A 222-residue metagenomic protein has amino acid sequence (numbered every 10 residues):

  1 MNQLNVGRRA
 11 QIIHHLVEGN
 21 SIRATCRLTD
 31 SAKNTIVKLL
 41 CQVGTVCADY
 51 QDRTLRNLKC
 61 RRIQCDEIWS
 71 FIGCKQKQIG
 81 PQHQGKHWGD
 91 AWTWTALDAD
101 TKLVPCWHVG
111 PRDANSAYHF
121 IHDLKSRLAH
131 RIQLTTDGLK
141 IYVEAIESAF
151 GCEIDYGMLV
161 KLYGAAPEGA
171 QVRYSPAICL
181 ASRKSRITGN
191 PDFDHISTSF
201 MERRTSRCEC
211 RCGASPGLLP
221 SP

Functional and structural regions predicted by a protein language model:
M1-P222: Residue-level recognition of single "structural anchor" positions that define or cap local secondary structure
